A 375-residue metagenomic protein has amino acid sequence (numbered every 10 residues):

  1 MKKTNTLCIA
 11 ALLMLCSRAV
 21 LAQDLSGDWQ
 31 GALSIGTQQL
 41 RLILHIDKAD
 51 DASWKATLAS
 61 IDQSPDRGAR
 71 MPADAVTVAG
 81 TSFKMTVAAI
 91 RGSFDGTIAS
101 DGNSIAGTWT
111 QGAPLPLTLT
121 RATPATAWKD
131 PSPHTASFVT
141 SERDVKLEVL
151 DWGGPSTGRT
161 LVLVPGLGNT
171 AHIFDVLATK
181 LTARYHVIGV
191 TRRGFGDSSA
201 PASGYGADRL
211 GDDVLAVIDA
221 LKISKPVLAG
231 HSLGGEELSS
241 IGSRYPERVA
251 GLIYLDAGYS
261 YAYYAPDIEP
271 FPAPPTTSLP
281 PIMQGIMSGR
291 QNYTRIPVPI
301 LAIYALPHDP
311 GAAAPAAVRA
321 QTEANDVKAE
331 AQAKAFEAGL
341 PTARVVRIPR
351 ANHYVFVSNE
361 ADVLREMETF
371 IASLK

Functional and structural regions predicted by a protein language model:
Q23-P114: Central antiparallel beta-sheet cores of small beta-barrel/beta-sandwich binding domains
L117-R159, R184-Y185, S260, A331-A335 (+2 more regions): Alpha/beta-hydrolase fold catalytic core
R143, L150, T179, G189-A229: Active-site loop/oxyanion-hole signature of alpha/beta-hydrolase fold enzymes
L150-D197: Conserved HGGG/HGGXW glycine-rich cap/lid loop of the alpha/beta-hydrolase fold
S224-Y261: Conserved hydrolase catalytic core segment
I253-I282: Flexible "cap/lid" loop of the alpha/beta hydrolase fold
P272-R347: Conserved serine/cysteine hydrolase catalytic core
P341-K375: Catalytic active-site module of serine/aspartate enzymes centered on a nucleophile-bearing elbow/loop
